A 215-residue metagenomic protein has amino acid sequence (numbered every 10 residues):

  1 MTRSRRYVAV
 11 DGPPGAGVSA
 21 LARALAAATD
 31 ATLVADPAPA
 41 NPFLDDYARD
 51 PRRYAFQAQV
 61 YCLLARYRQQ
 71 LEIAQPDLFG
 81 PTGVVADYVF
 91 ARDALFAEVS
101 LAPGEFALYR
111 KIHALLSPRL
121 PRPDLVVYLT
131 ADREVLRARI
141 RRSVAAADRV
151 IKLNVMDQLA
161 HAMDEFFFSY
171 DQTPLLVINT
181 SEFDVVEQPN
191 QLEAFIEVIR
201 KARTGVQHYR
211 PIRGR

Functional and structural regions predicted by a protein language model:
V10: Hydrophobic anchor at the beta1->P-loop junction of P-loop NTPases
P13: P-loop (Walker A) phosphate-binding loop of NTP-binding proteins
V18: Conserved lysine of the Walker
L21, L25: Hydrophobic positions on the alpha1 helix immediately C-terminal to the Walker A/P-loop
A27-A65: Conserved substrate/cofactor phosphate-moiety recognition/catalytic segment in nucleotide-dependent phosphotransferases
Y54-P121: Glycine-rich phosphate-binding loop used to anchor ATP phosphates in small-molecule kinases, encompassing both
D93-E165: A glycine- and Lys/Arg-enriched "phosphate-lid" helix/loop adjacent to the NTP-binding pocket of small-molecule kinases
R141-V150, V155-R215: NTP-dependent small-molecule kinase module
